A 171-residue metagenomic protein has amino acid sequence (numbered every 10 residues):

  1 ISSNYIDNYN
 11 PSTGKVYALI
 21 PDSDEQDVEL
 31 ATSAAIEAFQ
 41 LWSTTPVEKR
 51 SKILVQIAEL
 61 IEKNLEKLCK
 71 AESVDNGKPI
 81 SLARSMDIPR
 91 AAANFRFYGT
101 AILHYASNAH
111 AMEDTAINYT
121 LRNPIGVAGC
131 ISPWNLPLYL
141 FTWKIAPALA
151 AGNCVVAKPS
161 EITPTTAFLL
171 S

Functional and structural regions predicted by a protein language model:
I1-I20, K52, Q56, Y105-I131: Terminal low-complexity tails and localization/encapsulation signals of metabolic enzymes
S3, I61, R84, P137 (+1 more regions): Charged, low-complexity surface patches
I6, S23, D27-L30, T120 (+1 more regions): Residues at the start of alpha-helices and the adjacent loop-to-helix junctions
N8-N10, N64, N76, N94 (+2 more regions): Asparagine-centered polar/low-complexity signal
T13, T45, S73, T142 (+1 more regions): Ser/Thr-centric signal marking residues that sit in or immediately flank functional binding/regulatory motifs
Y17-Y105, T115: Glycine-rich loop-to-alpha-helix module at the N-terminal edge of alpha/beta enzyme cores
S107-S171: Rossmann-like NAD(P) dinucleotide-binding subdomain of oxidoreductase/dehydrogenase enzymes
